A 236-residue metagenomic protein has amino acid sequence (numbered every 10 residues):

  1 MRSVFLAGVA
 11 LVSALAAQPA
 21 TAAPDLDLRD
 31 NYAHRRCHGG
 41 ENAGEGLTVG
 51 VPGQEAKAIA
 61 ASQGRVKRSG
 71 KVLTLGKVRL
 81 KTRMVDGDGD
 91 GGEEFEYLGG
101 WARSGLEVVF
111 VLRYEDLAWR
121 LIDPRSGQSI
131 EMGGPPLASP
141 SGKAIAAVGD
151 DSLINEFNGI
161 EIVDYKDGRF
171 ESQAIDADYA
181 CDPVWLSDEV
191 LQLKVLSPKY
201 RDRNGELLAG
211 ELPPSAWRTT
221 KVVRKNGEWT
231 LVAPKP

Functional and structural regions predicted by a protein language model:
M1-G8: Bacterial N-terminal signal peptides that target proteins for export
V12-P19: N-terminal signal peptide c-region/cleavage motif recognized by signal peptidases
T21-L112: Terminal domain-start segments
A58, K67, L98-G105, P135-A147 (+1 more regions): Blade-terminus and WD-like Trp-Asp/Gly-His loop motifs, strongest in beta-propeller folds
S69-D88, Y114-E131, N158-Q173, G205-A233: Surface-exposed loop/turn elements that mediate protein-protein interactions on large endomembrane-trafficking
V109-Y114, A147-I154, N158-G159, L193-K199: Beta-strand C-termini and the immediately following turn/loop, strongest in propeller blades
W119-F157: Mid-length scaffold segments of soluble, non-membrane domains
A174-D182: Conserved blade-ending motifs and adjacent loop-strand segments that build the rim/top face of beta-propeller domains
